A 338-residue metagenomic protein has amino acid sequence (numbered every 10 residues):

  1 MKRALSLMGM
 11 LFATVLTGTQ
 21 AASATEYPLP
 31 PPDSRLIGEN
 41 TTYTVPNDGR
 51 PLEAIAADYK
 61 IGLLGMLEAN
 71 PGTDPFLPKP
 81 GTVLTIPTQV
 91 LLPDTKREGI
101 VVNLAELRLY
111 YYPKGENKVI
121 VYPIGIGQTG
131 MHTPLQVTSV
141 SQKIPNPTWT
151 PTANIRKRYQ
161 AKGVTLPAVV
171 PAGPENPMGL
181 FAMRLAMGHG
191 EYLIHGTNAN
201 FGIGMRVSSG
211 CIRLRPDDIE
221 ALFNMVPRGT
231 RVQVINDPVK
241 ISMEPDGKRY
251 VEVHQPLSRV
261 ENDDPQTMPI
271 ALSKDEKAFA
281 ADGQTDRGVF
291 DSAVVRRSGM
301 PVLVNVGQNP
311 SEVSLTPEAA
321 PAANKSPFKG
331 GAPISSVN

Functional and structural regions predicted by a protein language model:
M8-G18: Bacterial N-terminal signal peptides
G18-E26: Sec/Tat signal peptide C-region and signal peptidase I cleavage site
E26-K60: Primarily a LysM-type cell-wall glycan-binding module
L29-S34, E39, P87-N103, S242-D246: Intrinsically disordered, low-complexity Ser/Thr-rich linker and spacer segments in cell-wall-related proteins
N47-F76, K118-V121: LysM (lysin motif) carbohydrate-binding repeats in extracellular/periplasmic proteins that recognize
K79-L84, G229-V232: Loop/turn positions that initiate beta-strands
V90-N198, N224, V253-V337: Gly/Pro-biased beta-strand-loop elements
F223-Q266: N-terminal targeting pre-sequences for secretion and organelle import
